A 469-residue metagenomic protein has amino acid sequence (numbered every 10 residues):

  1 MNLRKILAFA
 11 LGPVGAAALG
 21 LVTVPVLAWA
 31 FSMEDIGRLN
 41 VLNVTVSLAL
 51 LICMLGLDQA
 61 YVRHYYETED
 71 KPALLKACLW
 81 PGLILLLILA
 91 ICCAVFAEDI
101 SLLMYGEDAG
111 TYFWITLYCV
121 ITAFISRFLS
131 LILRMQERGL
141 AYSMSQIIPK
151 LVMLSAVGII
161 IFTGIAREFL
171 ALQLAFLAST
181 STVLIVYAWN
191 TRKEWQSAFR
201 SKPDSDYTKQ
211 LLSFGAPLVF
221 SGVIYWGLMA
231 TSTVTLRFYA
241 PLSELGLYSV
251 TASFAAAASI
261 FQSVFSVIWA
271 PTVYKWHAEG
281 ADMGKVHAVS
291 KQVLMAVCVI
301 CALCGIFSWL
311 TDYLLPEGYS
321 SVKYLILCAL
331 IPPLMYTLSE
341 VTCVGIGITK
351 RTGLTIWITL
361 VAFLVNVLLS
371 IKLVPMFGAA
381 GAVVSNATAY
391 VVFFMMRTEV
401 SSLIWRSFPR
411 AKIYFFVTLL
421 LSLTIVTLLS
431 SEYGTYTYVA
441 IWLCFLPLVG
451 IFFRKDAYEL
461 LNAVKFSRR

Functional and structural regions predicted by a protein language model:
N2, A166-Q173, I185-M229, T272-G284 (+3 more regions): Interhelical loop/hinge segments that connect adjacent transmembrane helices in multipass membrane
N2-D58, L86-A94, C119, L154 (+3 more regions): Signature of the first transmembrane helix
L3, H64-E67, T122-S145, I331-V361 (+1 more regions): Membrane-interface junctions at transmembrane-helix termini in multi-pass inner-membrane proteins
V24, C53-E69, M135, T251-G280 (+2 more regions): Helix-loop junctions and terminal segments of transmembrane helices in multi-pass membrane transport/translocation
A28-I36, D99, Q136-M144, L151-I185 (+3 more regions): Membrane-interface helix-loop junctions in multi-pass transport and translocation proteins
L79-Y105, S155, I159-F162, I185 (+3 more regions): Alpha-helical transmembrane segments of multi-pass membrane transport and lipid-handling proteins
W80-S221: Hydrophobic transmembrane helix module of multi-pass membrane transport proteins
T427-R469: Membrane-proximal transmembrane or re-entrant/amphipathic helices at the cytosolic face
